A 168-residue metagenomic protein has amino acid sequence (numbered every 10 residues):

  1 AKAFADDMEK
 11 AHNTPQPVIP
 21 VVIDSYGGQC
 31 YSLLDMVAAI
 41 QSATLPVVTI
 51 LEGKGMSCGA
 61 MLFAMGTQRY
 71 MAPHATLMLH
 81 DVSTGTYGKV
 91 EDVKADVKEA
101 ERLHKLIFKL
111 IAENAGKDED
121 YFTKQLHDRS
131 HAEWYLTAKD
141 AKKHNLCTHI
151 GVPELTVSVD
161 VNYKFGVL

Functional and structural regions predicted by a protein language model:
A1-A60, M65-L168: N-terminal organellar transit peptides
